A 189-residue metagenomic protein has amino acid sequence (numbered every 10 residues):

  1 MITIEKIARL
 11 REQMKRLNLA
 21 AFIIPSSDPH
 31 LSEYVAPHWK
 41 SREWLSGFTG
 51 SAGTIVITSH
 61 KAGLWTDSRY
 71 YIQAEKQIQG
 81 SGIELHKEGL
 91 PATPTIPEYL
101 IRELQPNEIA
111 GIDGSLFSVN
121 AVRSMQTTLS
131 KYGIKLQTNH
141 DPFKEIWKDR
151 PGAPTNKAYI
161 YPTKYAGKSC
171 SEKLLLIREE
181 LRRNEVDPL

Functional and structural regions predicted by a protein language model:
M1-Q105, I109, D113, F117-L189: N-terminal accessory/capping or targeting/presequence segment of soluble
